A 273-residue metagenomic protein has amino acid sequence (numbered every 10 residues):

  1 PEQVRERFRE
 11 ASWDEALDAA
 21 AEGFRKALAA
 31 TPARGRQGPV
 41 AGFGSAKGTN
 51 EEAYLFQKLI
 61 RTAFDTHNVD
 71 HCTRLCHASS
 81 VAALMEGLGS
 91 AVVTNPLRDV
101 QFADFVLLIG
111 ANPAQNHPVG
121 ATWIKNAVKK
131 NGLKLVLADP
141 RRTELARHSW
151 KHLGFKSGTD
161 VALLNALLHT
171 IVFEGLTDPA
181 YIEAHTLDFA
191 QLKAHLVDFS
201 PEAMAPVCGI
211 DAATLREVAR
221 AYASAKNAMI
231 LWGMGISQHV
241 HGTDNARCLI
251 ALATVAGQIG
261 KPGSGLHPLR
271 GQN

Functional and structural regions predicted by a protein language model:
P1-N273: Catalytic alpha/large subunits of respiratory electron-transfer oxidoreductases, centered on bis-MGD molybdoenzymes
